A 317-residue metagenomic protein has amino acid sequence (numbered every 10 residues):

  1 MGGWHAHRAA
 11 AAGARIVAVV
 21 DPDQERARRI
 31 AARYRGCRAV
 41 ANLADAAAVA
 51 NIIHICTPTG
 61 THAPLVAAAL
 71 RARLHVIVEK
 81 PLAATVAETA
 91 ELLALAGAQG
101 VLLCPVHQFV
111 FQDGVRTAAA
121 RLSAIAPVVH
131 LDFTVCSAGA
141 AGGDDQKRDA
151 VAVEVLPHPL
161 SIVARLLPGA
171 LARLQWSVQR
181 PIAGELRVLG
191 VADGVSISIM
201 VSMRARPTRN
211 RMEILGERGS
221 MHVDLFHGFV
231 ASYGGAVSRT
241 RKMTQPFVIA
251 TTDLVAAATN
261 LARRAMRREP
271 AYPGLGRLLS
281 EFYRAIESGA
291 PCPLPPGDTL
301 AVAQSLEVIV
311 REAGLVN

Functional and structural regions predicted by a protein language model:
M1-Y34: N-terminal Rossmann-like dinucleotide-binding module
H5, Y34-L93: Beta-loop-alpha module in the N-terminal Rossmann-like domain of NAD(P)-dependent dehydrogenases, especially those
G36-C37, A72-L74, A98-L102, G194: A short helix->loop->beta-strand "cap" motif at the edges of active sites that frequently abuts
I52-I55, G276-N317: C-terminal helix-rich "cap/oligomerization" subdomain common to oxidoreductases
V78, L103-P105, V223: Hydrophobic residues in well-ordered beta-strands that form the structural core
A83-G142: A contiguous active-site-proximal alpha/beta segment in oxidoreductase catalytic domains
A141-P207, R211-E213: Rossmann-like dinucleotide-binding domain that binds NAD(P)(H)
S198-R277: NAD(P)-dinucleotide binding in Rossmann-like oxidoreductases
